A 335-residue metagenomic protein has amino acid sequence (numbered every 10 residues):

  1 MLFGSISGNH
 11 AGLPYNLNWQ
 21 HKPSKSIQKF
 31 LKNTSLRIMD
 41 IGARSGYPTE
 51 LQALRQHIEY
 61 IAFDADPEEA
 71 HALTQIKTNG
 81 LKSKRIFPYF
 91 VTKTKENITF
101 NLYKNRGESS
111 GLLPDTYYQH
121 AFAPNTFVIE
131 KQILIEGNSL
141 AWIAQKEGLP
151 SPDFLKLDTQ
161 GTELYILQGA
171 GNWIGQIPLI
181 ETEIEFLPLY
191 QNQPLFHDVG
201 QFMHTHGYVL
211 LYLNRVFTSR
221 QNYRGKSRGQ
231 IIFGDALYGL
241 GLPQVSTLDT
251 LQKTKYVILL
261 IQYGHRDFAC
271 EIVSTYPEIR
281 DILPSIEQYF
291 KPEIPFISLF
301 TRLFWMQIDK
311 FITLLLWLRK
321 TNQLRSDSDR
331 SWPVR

Functional and structural regions predicted by a protein language model:
M1-R335: Phosphate/nucleotide-binding beta-alpha loop and adjacent structural elements of enzyme active sites
